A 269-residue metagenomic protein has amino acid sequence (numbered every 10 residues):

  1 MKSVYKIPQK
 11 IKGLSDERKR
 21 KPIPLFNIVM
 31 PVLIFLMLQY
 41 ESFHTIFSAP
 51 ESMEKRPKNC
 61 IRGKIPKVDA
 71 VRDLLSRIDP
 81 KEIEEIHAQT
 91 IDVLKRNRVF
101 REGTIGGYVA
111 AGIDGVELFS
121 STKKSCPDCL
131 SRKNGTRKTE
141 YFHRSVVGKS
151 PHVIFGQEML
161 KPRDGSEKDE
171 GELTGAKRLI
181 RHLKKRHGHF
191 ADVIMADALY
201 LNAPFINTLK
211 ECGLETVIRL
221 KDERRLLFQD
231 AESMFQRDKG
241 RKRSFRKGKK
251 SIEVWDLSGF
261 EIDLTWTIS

Functional and structural regions predicted by a protein language model:
M1-P66, R72: Gly/serine-rich nucleotide phosphate-binding loop at the start of the catalytic core of nucleotide/ADP-ribose-handling
P31, I46, K67, V71 (+5 more regions): Short, conserved catalytic/metal-binding motifs centered on acidic residues
L33, P80-E84, F190, L214: Short alpha-helical patches at protein termini and domain edges that function as localization/binding signals
R72-P151: Active-site-proximal, Lys/Arg-enriched surface segment that forms a nucleic-acid-binding/basic interface patch
K133-F190: Electropositive, glycine- and tryptophan-enriched low-complexity nucleic-acid-binding patches
S150, E158-K161, A198, I218-D222 (+1 more regions): Short, structured patches in soluble enzyme cores that scaffold and shape functional sites
S166-F228: Domain-level cores of phosphate- or acyl-group-handling catalytic modules
V217-S269: An anionic, glycine-rich sequence signature occurring as long contiguous blocks
